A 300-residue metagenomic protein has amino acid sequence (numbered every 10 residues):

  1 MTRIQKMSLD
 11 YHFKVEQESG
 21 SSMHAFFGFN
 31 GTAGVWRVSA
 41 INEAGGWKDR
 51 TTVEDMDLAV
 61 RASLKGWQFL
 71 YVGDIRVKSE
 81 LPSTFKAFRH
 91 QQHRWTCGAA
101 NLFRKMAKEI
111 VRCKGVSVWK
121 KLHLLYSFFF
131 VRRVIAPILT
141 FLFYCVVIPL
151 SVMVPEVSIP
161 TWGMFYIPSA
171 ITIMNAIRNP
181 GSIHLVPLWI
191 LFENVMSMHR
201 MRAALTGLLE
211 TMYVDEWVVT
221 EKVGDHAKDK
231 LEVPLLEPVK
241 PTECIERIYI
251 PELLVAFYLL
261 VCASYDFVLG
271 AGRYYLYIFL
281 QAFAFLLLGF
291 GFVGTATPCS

Functional and structural regions predicted by a protein language model:
M1-T52, S63-L64, F85-F129: Long helical/loop segments within the catalytic core of UDP-sugar-dependent glycosyltransferases, especially the large
R50, A59-K78: Catalytic donor-sugar/metal-binding loop of nucleotide-sugar-dependent glycosyltransferases
T52-D57, L188: Conserved glycosyltransferase catalytic-site signature
Y71-K86, K105-K114, T140, W189-V195 (+1 more regions): Hydrophobic alpha-helical transmembrane segments
F130-V219, I245-S300: Membrane-embedded multi-pass helical conduit in multi-pass membrane proteins, especially envelope-biosynthetic
M212-L236: Juxtamembrane inter-helical linkers in multi-pass membrane proteins
P234-T242, L253-A256: A conserved mid-domain beta-alpha-beta active-site/ligand-binding segment of alpha/beta enzyme cores
